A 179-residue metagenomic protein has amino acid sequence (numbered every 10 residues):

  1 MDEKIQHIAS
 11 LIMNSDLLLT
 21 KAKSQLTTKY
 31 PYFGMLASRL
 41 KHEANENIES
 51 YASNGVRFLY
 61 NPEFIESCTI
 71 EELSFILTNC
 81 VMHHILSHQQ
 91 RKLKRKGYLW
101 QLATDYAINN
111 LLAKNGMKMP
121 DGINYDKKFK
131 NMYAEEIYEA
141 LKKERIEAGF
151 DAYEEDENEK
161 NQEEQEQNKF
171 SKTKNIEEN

Functional and structural regions predicted by a protein language model:
M1-F75, V81-N179: Short, functionally important secondary-structure microenvironments
